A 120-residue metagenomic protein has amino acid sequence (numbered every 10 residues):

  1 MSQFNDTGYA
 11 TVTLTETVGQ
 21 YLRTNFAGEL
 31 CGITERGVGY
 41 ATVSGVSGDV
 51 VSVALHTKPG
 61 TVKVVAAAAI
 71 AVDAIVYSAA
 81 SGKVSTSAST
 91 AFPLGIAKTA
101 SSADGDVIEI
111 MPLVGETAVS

Functional and structural regions predicted by a protein language model:
M1-S120: Surface-exposed, low-hydrophobicity beta-strand/loop segments enriched in small/polar/acidic residues
